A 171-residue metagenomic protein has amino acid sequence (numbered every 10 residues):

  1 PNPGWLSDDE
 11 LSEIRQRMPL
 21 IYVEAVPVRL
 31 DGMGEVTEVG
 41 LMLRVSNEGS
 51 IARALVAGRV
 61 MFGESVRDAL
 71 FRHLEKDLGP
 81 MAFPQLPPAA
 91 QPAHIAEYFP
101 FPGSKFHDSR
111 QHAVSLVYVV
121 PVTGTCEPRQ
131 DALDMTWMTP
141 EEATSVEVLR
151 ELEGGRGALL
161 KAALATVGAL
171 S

Functional and structural regions predicted by a protein language model:
P1-G32, H107-D108: Acidic, metal-coordinating catalytic segment for phosphate/diphosphate chemistry, firing primarily on the Nudix
P19, F62, V66, L152 (+1 more regions): Hydrophobic (often cysteine-bearing) scaffold residues that line and stabilize catalytic clefts of nucleotide/cofactor
I21-V23, T37, V114-L116, L133: Change "...and in nucleic-acid phosphodiester-cleaving endonucleases..." to "...and in nucleic-acid processing enzymes
A25, L70, Y118-V120: A structural signal for short, well-ordered beta-strand segments
P27-R29, L43, P121-V122: Residue-level signal for short segments within beta-strands and strand-turn junctions of well-structured beta-sheet
G34-F83: Conserved Nudix-box catalytic region and its N-terminal flanking loop in Nudix hydrolases and closely related
E48-R53, Q111, V117-S171: Nudix hydrolase/Nudix homology domain
G79-T125: Active-site segment of metal-dependent pyrophosphate-handling enzymes, primarily the Nudix hydrolase catalytic core
